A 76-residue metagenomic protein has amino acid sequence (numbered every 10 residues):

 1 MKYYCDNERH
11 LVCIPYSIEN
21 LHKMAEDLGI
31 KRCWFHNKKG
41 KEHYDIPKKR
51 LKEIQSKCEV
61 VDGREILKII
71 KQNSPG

Functional and structural regions predicted by a protein language model:
M1-G76: Catalytic phosphate/metal-binding cores of nucleic-acid and nucleotide-processing enzymes, i.e., regions that mediate
